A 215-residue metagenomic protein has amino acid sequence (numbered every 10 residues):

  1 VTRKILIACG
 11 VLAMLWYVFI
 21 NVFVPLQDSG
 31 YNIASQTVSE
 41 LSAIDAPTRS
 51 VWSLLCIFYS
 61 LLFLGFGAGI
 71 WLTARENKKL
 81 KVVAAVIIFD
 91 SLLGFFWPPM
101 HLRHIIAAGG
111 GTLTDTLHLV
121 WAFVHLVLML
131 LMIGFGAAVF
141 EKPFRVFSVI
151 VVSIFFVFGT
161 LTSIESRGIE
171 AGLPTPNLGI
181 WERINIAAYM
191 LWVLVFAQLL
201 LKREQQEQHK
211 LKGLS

Functional and structural regions predicted by a protein language model:
V1-Y31, Q36-E204: Hydrophobic, aromatic-enriched alpha-helical segments typical of multi-pass transmembrane helices
K202-S215: Short, charged juxtamembrane terminal tails flanking transmembrane helices
